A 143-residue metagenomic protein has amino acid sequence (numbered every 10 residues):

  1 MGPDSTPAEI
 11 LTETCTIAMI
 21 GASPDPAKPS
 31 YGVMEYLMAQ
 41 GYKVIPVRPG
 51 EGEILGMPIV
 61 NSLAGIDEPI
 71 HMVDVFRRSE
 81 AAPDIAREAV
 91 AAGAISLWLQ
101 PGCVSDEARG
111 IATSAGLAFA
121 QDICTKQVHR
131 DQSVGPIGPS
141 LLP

Functional and structural regions predicted by a protein language model:
M1-T14: Short N-terminal or domain-adjacent regulatory/targeting segments
I17-A18: Conserved beta-strand elements of the Class I
S23-K28, M34-I54: NAD(P)-binding Rossmann-fold cofactor-contacting core
Q40-Y42, A92-S96, A115-L117: A short helix->loop->beta-strand "cap" motif at the edges of active sites that frequently abuts
G56-L63, A118: Active-site regions of enzymes building and remodeling cell-envelope glycoconjugates
L63-V104: Mid-chain, well-packed structural core segment of small domains
P101-V128: Rossmann-fold NAD(P)-binding glycine/threonine-rich loop
V128-P143: A charged, well-structured terminal subsegment
